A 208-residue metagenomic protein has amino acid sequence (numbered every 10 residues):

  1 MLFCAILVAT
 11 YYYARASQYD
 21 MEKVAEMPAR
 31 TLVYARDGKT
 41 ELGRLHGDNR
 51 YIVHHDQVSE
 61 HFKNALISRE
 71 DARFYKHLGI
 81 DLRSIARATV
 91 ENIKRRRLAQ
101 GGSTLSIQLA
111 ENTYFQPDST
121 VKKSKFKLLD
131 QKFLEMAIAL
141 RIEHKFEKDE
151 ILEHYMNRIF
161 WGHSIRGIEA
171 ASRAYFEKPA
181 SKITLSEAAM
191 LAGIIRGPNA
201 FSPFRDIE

Functional and structural regions predicted by a protein language model:
M1-E208: Juxtamembrane regions of bacterial inner-membrane/periplasmic proteins, predominantly the peptidoglycan biogenesis
